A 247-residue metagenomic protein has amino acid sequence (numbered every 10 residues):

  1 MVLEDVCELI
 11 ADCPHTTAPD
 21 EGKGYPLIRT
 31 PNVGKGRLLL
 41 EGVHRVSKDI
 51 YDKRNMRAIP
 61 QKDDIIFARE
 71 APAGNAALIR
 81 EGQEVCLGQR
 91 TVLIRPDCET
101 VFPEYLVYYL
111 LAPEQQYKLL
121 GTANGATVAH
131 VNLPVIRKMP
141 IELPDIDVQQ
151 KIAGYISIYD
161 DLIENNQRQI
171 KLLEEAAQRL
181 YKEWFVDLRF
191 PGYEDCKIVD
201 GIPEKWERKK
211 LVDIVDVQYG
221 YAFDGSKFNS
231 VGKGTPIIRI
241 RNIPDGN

Functional and structural regions predicted by a protein language model:
M1-D12, K138-D187, P191-A222: Non-catalytic DNA-recognition/assembly elements of restriction-modification systems
M1-L39, I50-N55, E207-G246: Low-complexity, Lys/Gly-biased intrinsically disordered segments
E8, P26-R29, A68, V92 (+6 more regions): Generic alpha-helical structural context detector
C13, A73-G74, V92, Y117 (+1 more regions): Glycine-centered loop/turn positions within well-structured domains that cap or flank conserved ligand/cofactor-binding
T17, G82, T127-H130, N229: Short proline/glycine-enriched turn/loop segments at secondary-structure junctions
G24, G42, Q83, G88-R90 (+1 more regions): A generic structural signal for short beta-strands and their flanking turns/coil linkers
R29-T30, V46-P113, R239-R241: A short beta-sheet element
V85-V92, E104, N124-A153: A short glycine-rich beta-alpha junction/loop motif
